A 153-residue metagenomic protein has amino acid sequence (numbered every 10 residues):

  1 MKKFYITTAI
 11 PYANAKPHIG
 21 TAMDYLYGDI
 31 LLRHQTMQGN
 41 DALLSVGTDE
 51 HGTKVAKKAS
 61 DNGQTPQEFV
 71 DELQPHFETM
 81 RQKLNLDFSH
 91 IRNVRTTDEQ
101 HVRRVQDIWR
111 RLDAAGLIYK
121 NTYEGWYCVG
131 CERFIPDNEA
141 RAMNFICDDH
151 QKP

Functional and structural regions predicted by a protein language model:
M1-P153: N-terminal, positively charged nucleic-acid-binding surface of large information/translation enzymes
